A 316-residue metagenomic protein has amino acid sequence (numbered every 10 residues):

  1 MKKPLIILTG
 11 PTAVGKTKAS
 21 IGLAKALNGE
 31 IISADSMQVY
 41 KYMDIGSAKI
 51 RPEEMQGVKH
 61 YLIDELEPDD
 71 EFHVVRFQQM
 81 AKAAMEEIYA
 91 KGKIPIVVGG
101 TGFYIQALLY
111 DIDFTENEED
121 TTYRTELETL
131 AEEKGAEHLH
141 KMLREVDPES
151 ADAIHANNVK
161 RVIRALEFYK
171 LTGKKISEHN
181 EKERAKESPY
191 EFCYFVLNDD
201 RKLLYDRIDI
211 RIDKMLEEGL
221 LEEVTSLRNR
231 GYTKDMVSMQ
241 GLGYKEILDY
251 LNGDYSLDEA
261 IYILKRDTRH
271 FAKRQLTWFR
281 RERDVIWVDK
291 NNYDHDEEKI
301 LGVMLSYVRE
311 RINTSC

Functional and structural regions predicted by a protein language model:
M1-C316: Phosphate/pyrophosphate-binding catalytic cores of soluble transferases and nucleic-acid-acting enzymes
